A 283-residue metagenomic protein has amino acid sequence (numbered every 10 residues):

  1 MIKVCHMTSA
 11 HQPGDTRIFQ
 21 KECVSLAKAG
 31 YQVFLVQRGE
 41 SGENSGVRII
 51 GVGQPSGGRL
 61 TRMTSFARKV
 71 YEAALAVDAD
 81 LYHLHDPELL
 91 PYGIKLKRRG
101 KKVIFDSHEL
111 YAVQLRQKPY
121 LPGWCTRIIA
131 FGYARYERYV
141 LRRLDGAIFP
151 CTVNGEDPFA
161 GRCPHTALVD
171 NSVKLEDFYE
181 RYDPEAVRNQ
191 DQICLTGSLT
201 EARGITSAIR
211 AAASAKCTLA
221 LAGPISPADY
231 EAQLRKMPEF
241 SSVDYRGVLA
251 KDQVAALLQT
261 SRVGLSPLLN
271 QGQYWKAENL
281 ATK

Functional and structural regions predicted by a protein language model:
M1-S41, G146, T152, R210-A213: N-terminal subdomain of nucleotide-sugar transferases
V4-C5, I148, E185-A220: Conserved donor-binding/catalytic core segment of Leloir-type glycosyltransferases
Q12, R17, R203, K251-V254 (+1 more regions): Nucleotide-sugar-dependent
V24, R68-L75, K95-R98, F105 (+3 more regions): Membrane-proximal helix-turn-helix segments that form the acceptor-binding/catalytic region of lipid-linked
V47-E72, Y120-R127: A short, charged, and often flexible helix/loop element on the N-terminal side of the glycosyltransferase catalytic
I50, R127-A130, A134-R181, R188 (+2 more regions): Donor nucleotide-sugar binding/catalytic pocket of nucleotide-sugar-dependent glycosyltransferases
A73-L90, K101-I104: Short N-terminal targeting/anchoring amphipathic segment
G223, E231-L258: Nucleotide-activated donor-binding/catalytic signature segment of Leloir-type glycosyltransferases, i.e., the conserved
